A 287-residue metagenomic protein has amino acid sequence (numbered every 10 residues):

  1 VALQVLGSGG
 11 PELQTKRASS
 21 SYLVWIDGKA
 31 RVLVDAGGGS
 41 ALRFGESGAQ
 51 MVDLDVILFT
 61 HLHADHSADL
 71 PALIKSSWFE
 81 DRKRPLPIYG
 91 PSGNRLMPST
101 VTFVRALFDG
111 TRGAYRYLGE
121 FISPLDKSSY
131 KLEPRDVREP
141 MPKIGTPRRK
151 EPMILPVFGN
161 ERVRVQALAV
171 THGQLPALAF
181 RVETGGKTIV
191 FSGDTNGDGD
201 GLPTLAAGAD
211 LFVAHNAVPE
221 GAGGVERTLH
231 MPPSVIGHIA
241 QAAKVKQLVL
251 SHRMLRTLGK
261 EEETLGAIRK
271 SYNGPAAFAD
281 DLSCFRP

Functional and structural regions predicted by a protein language model:
V1-I189, E263-K270, P275-R286: Binuclear metal-dependent hydrolase catalytic cores
S8, V170, G193-T195, H252-R253: Conserved donor-binding loops in enzymes that form glycosidic bonds
A179, G186-T188, T195-S283: Cap/insert and terminal regions of metallo-dependent hydrolase folds
